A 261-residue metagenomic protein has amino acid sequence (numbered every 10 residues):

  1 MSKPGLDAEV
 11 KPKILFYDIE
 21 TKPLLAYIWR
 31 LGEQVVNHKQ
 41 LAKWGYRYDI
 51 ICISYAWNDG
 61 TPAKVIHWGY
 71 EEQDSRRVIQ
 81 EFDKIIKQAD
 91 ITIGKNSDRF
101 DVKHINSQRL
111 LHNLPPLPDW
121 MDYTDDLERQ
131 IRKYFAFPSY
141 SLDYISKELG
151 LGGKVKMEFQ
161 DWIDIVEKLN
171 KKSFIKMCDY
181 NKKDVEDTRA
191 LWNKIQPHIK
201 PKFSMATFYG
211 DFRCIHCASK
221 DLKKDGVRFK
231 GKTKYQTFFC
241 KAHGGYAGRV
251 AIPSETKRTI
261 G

Functional and structural regions predicted by a protein language model:
S2-I86: Conserved RNase H-like, two-metal-ion catalytic cores of nucleic-acid enzymes
D59-Y144: Conserved DEDDh/DEDDy metal-dependent 3′-5′ exonuclease domain
I93, S141-F208: Acidic, Mg2+-coordinating catalytic module of metal-dependent nucleases/exonucleases that use a two-metal-ion mechanism
Y209-C214, T237: Residues immediately within or flanking Cys/His clusters that coordinate Zn2+ in small zinc-binding modules
I215-S219, A242: Short, cysteine/histidine-rich loop/knuckle motifs that typically chelate Zn2+
K220-G226, G248-V250: Short, non-ligating residues that shape and space the ligands of small metal-coordination modules and catalytic
G226-T237: Short linker/helix segments within small regulatory modules
T237-G261: Short metal-binding segments enriched for Cys and/or His
